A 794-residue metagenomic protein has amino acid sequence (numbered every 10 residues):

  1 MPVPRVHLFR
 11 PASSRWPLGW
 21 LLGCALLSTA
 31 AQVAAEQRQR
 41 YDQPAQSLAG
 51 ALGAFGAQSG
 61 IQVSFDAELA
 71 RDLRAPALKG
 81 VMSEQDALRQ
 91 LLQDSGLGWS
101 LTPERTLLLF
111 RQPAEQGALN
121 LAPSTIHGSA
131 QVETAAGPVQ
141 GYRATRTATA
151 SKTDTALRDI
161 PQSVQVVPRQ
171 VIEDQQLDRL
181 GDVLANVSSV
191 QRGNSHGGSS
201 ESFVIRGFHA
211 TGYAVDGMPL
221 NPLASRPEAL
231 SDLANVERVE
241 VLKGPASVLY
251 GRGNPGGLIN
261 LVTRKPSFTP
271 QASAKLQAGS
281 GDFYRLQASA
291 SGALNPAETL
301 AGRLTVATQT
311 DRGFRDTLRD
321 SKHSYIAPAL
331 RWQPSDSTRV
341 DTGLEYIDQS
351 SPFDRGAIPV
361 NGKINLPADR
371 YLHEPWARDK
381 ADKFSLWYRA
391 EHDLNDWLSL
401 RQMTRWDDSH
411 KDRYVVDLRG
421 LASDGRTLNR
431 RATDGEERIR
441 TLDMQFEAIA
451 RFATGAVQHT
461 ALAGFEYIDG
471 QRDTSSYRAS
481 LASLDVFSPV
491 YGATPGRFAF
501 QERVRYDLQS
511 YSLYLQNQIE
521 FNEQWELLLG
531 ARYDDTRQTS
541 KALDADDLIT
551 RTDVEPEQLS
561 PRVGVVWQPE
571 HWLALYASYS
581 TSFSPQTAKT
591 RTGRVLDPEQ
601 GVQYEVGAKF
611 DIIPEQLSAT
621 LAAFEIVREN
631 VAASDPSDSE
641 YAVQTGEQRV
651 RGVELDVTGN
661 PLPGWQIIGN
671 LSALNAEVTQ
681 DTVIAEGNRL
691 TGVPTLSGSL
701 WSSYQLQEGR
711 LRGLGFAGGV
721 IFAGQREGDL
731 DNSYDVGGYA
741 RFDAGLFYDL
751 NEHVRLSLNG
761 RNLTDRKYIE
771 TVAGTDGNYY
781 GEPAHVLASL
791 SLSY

Functional and structural regions predicted by a protein language model:
L21, T29-A118: N-terminal export/assembly leaders
Q62, K79, A122-T269, A274 (+1 more regions): Acidic, small-polar-rich N-terminal luminal/periplasmic segments of exported/outer-membrane proteins
P222, A234-E237, V248-I326, P334-T338 (+3 more regions): Outer-membrane beta-barrel translocator/receptor signature
Q309-G313, I326-D393, M403-I439, R478 (+3 more regions): Acidic/polar loop-and-plug regions of large Gram-negative outer-membrane beta-barrel proteins
R331-S335, E345, I439, Q458-L462 (+3 more regions): Structural signature of Gram-negative outer-membrane beta-barrels, strongest in the C-terminal barrel of TonB-dependent
E391-R405, S409-D417, L575, P598-N660 (+1 more regions): Membrane-embedded beta-barrel scaffold of Gram-negative outer-membrane proteins
A461, Y604, T691-Y794: Conserved C-terminal beta-signal and adjacent last beta-strands/turns of outer-membrane beta-barrel proteins
Q524, E625, Q644-L730, T764: Gram-negative outer-membrane beta-barrel transporters
